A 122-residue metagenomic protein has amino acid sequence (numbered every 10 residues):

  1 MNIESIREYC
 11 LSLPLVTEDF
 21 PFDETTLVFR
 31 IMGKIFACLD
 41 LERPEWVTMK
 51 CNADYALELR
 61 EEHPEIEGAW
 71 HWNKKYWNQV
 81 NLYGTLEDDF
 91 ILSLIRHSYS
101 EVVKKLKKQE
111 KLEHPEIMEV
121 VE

Functional and structural regions predicted by a protein language model:
M1-E122: Charge-dense, helix-prone N-terminal extensions
